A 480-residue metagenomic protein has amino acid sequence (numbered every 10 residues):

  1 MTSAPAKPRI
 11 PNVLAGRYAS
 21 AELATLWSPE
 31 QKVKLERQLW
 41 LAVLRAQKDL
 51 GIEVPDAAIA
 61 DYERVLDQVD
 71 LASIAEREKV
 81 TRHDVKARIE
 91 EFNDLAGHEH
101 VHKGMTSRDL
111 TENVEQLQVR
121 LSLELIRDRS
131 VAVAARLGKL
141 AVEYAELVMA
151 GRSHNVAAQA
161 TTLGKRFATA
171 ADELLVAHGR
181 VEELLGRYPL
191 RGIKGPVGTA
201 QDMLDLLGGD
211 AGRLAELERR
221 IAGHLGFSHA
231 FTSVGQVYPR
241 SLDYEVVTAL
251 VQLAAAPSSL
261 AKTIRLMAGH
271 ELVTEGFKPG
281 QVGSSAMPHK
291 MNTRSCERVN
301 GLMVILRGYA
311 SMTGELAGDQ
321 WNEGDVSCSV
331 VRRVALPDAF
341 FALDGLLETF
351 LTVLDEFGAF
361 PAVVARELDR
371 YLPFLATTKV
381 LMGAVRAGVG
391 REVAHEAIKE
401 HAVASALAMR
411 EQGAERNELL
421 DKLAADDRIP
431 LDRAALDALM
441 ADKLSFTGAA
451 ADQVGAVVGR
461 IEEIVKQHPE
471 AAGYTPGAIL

Functional and structural regions predicted by a protein language model:
T2-Q201, D205, G209-R220, G283 (+3 more regions): A helix-coil-helix interface module used to build multimeric assemblies and to scaffold catalytic/cofactor sites
R37, R82-V85, S130-L137, F167-V181 (+6 more regions): Alpha-helical transition-metal enzyme core signature, strongest for iron centers
V142-G164, T274-K290, E323-V331, D355-L375: Glycine-rich cofactor-pocket loops
K165, Y244-Q252, K379-A387: Short, well-ordered beta-strand elements within core beta-sheets of diverse protein domains
A177, S228, G235-S329, R333: Glycine-rich anion/phosphate-binding loop at the beta-strand->alpha-helix junction
A211-Q236: Active-site-adjacent "gating/activation" loops or surface patches in catalytic cores
R298, I305-R391, A397-E400: Long, amphipathic alpha-helical stalk/connector segments used for oligomerization, subunit docking, or mechanical
